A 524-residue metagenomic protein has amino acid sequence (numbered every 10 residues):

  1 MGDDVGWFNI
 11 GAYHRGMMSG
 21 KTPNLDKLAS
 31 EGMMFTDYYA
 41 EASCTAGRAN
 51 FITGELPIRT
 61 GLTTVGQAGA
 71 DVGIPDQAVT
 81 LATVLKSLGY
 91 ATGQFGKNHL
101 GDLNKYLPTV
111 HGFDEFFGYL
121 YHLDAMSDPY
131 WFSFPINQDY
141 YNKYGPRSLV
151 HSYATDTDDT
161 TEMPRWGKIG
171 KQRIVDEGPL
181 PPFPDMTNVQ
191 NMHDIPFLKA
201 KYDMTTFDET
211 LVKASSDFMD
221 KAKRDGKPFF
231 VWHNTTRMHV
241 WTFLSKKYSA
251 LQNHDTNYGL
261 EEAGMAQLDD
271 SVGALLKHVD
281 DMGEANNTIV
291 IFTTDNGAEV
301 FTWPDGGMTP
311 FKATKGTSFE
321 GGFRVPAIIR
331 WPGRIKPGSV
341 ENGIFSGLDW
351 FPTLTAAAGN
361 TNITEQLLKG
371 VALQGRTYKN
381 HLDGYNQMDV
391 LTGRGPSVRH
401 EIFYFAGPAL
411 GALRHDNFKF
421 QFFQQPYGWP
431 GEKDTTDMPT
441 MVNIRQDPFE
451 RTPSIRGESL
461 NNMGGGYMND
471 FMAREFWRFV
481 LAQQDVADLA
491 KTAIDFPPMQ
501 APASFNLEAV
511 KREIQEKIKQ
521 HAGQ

Functional and structural regions predicted by a protein language model:
M1-P439, P448-E450, I455-Q524: Formylglycine-dependent sulfatase
